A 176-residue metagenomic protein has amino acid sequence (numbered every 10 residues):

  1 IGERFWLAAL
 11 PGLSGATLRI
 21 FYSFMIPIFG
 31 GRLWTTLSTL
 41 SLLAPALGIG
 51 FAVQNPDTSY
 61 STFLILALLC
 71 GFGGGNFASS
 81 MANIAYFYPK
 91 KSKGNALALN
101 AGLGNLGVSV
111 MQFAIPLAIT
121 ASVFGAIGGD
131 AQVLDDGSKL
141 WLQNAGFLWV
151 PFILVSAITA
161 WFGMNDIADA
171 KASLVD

Functional and structural regions predicted by a protein language model:
W6-M25: Central cavity-lining transmembrane alpha-helices of secondary-active solute carriers, predominantly the Major
P27-L40: Cytoplasmic membrane-interface "Motif A"-like loop-to-helix N-cap segments of 12-TM Major Facilitator Superfamily
L40-P56: C-terminal ends and interior cores of transmembrane alpha-helices in multi-pass membrane transporters/permeases
P45, S59-G75: Hydrophobic core of transmembrane alpha-helices in multi-pass small-molecule transporters, especially MFS/SLC-type
G74, G94-V123: Glycine-rich segments within core transmembrane alpha-helices of 12-TM secondary carriers
G75-P89, L97: Intracellular juxtamembrane helix-capping segments at the cytosolic ends of symmetry-related transmembrane helices
P116, T120, V150-S173: C-terminal membrane-cytosol helix-exit motif in multi-pass small-molecule transporters
G125-D135, W161-D176: Flexible cytoplasmic inter-helical loops of multi-pass small-molecule transporters
